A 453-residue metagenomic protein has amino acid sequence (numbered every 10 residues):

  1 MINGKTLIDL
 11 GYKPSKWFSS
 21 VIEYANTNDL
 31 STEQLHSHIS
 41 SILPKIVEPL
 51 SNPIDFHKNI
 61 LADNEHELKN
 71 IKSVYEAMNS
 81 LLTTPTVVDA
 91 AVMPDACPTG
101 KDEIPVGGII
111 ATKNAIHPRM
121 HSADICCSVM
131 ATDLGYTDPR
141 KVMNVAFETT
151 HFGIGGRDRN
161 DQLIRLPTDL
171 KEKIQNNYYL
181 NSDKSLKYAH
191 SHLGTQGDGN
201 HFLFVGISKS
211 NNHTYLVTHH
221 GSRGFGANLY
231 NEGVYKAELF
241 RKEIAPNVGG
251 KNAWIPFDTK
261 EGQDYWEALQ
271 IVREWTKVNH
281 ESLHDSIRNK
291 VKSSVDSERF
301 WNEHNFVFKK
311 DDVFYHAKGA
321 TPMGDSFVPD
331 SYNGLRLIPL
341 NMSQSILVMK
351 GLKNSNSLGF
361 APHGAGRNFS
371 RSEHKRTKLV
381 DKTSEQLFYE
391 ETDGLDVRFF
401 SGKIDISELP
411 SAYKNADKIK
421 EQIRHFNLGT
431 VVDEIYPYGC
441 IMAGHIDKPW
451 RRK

Functional and structural regions predicted by a protein language model:
M1-I46: Charged substrate- and nucleic-acid-binding regions of tRNA-handling and nucleotidyl-transfer enzymes, centered on
S19-I22, H36-H38, D158-Q162, V432-P437: Short coil/turn segments at secondary-structure boundaries
I39-H66: Low-complexity, highly charged intrinsically disordered N-terminal segments that act as targeting/localization
N52-L61, H151-Y179: Acidic low-complexity segments
E65-E76: Betabetaalpha-Me/HNH-type nuclease active-site subdomain
Y75-M78, P85-V92, P98-V106, N114-S122 (+3 more regions): Domain-length cofactor-binding catalytic modules of enzymes
M130: Divalent metal-dependent hydrolysis catalytic cores, especially in the metallo-beta-lactamase
L134-Y136: Acidic, low-complexity central loop/insert segments
